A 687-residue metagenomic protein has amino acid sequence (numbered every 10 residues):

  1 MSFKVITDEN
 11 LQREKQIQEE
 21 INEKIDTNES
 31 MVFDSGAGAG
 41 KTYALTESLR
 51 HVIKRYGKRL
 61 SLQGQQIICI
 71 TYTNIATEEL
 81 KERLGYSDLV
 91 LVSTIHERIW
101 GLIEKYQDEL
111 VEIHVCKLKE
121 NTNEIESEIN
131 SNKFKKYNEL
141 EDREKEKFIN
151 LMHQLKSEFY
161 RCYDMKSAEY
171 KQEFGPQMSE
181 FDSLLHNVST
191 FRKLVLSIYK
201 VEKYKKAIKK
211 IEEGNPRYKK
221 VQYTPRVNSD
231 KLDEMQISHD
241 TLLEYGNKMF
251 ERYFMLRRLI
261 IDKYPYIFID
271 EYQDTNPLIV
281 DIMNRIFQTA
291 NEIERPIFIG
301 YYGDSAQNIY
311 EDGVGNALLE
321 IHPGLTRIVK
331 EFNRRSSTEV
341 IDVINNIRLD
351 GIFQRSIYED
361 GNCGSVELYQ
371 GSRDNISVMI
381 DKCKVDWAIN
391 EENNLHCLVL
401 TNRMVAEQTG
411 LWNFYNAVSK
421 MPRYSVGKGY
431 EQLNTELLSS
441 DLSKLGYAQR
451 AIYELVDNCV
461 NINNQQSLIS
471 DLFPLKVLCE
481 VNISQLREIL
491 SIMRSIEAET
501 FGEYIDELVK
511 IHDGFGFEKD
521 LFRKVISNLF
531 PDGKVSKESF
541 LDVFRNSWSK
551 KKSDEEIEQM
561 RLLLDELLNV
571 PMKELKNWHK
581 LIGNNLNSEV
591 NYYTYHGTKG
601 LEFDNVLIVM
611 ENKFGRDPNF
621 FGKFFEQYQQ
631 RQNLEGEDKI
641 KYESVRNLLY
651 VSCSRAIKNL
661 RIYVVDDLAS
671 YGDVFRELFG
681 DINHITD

Functional and structural regions predicted by a protein language model:
M1-D687: The feature marks helicase ATPase cores and/or their adjacent C-terminal helical subdomains in SF1/SF2/AAA+ helicases
